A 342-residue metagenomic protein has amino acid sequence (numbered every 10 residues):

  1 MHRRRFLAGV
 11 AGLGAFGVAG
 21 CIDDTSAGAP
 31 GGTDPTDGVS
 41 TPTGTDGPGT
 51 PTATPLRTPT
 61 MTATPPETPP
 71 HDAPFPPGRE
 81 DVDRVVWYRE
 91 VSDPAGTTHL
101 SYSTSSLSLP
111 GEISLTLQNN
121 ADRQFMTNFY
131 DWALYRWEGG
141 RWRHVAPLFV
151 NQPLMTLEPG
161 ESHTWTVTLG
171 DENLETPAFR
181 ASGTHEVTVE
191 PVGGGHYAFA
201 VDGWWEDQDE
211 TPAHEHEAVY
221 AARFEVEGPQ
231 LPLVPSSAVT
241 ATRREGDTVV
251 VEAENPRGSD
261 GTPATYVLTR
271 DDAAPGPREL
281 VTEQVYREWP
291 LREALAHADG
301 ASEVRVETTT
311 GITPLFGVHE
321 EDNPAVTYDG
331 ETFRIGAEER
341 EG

Functional and structural regions predicted by a protein language model:
M1-G342: Terminal disorder- and signal-encoded targeting elements
